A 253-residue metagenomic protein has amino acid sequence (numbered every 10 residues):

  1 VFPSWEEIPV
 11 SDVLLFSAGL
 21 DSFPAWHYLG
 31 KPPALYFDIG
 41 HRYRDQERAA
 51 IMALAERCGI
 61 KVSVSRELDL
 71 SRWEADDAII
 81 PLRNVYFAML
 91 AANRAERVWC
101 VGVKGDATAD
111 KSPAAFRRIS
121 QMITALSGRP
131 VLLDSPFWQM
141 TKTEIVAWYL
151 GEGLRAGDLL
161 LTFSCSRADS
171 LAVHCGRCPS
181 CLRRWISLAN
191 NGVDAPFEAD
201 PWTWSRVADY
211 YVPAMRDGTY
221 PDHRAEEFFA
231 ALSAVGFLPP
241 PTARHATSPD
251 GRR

Functional and structural regions predicted by a protein language model:
V1-R155, C181, A246-R253: ATP-dependent adenylation/nucleotidyltransferase module used to activate substrates
I8-S11, S63-V64, I79, L150-R253: ATP/NTP-dependent adenylation/nucleotidyl-transfer catalytic domains that generate, transfer, or process NMP-activated
